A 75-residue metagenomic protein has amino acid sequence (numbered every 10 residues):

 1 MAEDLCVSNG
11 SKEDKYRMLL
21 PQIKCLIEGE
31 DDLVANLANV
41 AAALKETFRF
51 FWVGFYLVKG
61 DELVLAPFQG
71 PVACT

Functional and structural regions predicted by a protein language model:
M1-A66: Intrinsically disordered, low-complexity terminal regulatory regions
P67-T75: Acidic/proline- and glycine-rich, intrinsically disordered low-complexity segments that serve as regulatory linkers
